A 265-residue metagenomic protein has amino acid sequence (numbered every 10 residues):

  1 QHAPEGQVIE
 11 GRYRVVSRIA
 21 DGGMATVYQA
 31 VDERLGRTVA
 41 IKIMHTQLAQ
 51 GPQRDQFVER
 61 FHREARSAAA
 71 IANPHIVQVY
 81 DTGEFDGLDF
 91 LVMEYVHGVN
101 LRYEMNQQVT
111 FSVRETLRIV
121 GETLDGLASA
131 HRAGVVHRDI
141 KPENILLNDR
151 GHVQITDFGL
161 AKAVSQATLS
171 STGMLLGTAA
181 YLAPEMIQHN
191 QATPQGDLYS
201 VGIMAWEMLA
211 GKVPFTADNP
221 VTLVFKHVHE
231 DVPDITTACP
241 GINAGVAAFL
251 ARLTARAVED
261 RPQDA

Functional and structural regions predicted by a protein language model:
V15-G23, V27: Protein kinase glycine-rich loop
H45-A70: AlphaC helix of the eukaryotic protein kinase fold
T82: Activation-segment/catalytic-loop signature of the eukaryotic protein kinase fold
D86-N100, E104: Conserved short submotifs of the Hanks-type protein kinase catalytic core that shape the nucleotide-binding pocket
I119-V120: Activation segment signature within eukaryotic-like protein kinase domains
T123-V135: Protein kinase catalytic-loop region centered on the HRD/HxD motif
A180-A265: C-terminal lobe helix-coil module of Hanks-type protein kinase domains
